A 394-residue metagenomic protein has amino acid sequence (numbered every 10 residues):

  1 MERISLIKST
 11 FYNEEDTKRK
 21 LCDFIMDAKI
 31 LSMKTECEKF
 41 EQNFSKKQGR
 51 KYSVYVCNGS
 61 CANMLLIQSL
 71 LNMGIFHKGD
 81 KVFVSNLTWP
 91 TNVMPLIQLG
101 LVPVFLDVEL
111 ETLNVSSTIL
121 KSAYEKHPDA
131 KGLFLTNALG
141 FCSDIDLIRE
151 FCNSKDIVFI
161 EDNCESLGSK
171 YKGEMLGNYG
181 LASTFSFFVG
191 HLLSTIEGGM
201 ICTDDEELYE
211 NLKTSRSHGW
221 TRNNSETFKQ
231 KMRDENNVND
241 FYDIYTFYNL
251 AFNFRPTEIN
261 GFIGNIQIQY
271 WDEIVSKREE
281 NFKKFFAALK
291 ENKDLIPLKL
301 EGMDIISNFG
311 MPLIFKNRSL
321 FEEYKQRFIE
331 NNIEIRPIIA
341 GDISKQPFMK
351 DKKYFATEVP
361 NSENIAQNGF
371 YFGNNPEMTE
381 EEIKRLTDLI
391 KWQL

Functional and structural regions predicted by a protein language model:
M1-I30, T246-Y248, G373: N-terminal "arm"/small-domain region of PLP-dependent enzymes with the aminotransferase-like
T35-K81, P95-I97, F105, E174: Phosphate-binding glycine-rich loop
G100: Structured binding elements
E111-E210: Active-site phosphate-binding strand-loop segment of PLP-dependent enzymes
S166, K172-G180, N239-T246, I339-R385: Active-site-adjacent capping/gating segments
S166-K172, Y179-F309, S344: Active-site region of PLP-dependent enzymes
H218-D234, K284, A288, E323-E358 (+1 more regions): Conserved PLP cofactor-binding pocket of PLP-dependent enzymes
R318-Y324, T379-I383: Short, conserved charged micro-motifs
